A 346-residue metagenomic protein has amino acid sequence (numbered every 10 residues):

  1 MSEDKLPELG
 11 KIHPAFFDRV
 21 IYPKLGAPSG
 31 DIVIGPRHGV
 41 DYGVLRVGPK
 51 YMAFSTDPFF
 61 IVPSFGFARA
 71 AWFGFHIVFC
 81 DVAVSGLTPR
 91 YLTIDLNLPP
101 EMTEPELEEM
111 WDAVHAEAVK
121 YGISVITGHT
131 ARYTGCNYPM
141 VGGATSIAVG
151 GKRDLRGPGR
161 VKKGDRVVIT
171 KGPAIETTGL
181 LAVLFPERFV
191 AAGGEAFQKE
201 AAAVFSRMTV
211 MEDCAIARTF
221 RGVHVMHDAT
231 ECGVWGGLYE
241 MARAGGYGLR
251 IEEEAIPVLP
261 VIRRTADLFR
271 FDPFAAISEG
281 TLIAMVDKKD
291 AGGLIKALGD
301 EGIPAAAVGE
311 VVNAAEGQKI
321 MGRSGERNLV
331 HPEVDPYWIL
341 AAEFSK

Functional and structural regions predicted by a protein language model:
M1-K346: Helix-biased detector of long, well-ordered alpha-helical tracts
